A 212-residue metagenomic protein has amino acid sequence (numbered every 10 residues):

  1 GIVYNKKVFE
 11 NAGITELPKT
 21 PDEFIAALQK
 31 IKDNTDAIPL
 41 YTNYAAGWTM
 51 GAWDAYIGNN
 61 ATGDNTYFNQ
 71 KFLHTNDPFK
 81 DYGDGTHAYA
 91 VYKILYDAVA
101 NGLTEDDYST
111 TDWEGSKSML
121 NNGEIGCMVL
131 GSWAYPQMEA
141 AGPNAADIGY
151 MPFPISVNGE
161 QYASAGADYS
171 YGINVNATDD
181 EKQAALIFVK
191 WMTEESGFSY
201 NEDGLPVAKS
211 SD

Functional and structural regions predicted by a protein language model:
G1-L17, I25, Y44-L73, A165-N174: Periplasmic solute-binding protein
V8-L17, N34, A61-D64, N101 (+2 more regions): Short helix-loop capping/hinge motifs at secondary-structure junctions, enriched in acidic/polar residues
N11-E16, Y96-T111, E124, A141-D147: A local structural motif
K19-I25, D107-N121: Short helix-initiation/N-cap motifs at beta->coil->alpha
L28-K30, L73-Y108: Glycine-centered hinge/linker elements that transmit conformational signals in sensory and ligand-binding systems
T35-I38, N122-L130: Alpha-to-beta junction loops
N60-A90, A140-G142, I155-A163: Short, solvent-exposed loop/beta-turn-alpha elements that line the ligand-binding surface or hinge of extracytoplasmic
G131-N144, S156-D212: C-terminal lobe and pocket-closing loops of periplasmic/extracytoplasmic Venus-flytrap solute-binding proteins
